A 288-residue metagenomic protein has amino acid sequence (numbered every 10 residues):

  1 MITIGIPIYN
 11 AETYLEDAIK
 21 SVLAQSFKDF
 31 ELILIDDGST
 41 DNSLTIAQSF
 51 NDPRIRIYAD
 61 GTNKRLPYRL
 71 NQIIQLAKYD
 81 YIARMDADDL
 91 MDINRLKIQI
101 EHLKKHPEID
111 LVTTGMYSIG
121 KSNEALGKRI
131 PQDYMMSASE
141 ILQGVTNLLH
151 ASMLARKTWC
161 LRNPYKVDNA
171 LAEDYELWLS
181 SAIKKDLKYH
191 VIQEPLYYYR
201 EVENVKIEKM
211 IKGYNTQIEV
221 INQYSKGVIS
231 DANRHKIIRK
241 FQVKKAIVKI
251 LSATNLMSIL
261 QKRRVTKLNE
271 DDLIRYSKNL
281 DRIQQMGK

Functional and structural regions predicted by a protein language model:
Y14-E16, D41-S49, L90, N94: Acidic helix N-cap motif at the loop->helix transition within catalytic regions of sugar-transfer enzymes
K20-D29: Short, acidic, metal-binding catalytic loop of nucleotide-sugar glycosyltransferases
D36-T45, T62, D86: A conserved acidic beta->alpha catalytic loop
D60-A77, I98: Glycine-rich, basic loop-to-helix element that forms the pyrophosphate-binding segment of sugar-nucleotide handling
Q75, D92, T114, K128-Q217: Conserved nucleotide-sugar donor-binding catalytic segment
I82: Short aromatic/hydrophobic "clamp" motif used to bind/position activated sugar donors
N94-L126: Conserved donor NDP-sugar-binding/catalytic core segment of glycosyltransferases
N169-A170, E176-L179, I183-K288: C-terminal subregions of glycosyltransferases and related glycan-biosynthesis enzymes
